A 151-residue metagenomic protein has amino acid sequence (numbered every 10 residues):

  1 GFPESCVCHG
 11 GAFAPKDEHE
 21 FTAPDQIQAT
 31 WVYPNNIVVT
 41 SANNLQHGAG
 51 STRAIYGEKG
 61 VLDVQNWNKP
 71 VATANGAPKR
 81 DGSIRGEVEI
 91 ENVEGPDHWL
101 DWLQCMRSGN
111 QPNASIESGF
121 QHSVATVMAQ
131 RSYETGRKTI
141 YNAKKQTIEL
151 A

Functional and structural regions predicted by a protein language model:
G1-T73, R80, G86-E117, Q121-A151: Contiguous beta-strand/loop segments that form the cofactor/metal-binding neighborhood of enzyme cores
